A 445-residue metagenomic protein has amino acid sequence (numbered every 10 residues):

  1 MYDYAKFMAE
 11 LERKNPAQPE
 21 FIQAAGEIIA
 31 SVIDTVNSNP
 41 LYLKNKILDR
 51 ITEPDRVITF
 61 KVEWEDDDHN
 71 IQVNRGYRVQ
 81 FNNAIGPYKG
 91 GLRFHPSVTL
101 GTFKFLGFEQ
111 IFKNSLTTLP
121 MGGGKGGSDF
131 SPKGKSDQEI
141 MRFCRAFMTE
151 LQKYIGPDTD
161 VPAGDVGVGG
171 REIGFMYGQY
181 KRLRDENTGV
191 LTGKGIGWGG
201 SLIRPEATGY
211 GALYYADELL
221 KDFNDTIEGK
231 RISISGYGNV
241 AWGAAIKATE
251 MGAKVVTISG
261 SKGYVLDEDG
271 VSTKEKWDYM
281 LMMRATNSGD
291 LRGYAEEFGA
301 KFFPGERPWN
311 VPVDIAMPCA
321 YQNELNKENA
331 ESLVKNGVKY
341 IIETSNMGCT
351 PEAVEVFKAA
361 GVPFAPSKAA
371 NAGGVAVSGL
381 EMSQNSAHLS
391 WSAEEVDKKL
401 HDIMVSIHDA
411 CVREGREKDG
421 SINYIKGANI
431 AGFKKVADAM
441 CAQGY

Functional and structural regions predicted by a protein language model:
M1-L202, D438-Q443: N-terminal ligand-binding/catalytic initiation module
Y2, P16, E20-Q23, E27 (+25 more regions): Conserved active-site and cofactor/substrate-binding residues in soluble primary-metabolism enzymes
Y2-A24, L219-L220, S332-Y445: Adenosine-phosphate binding glycine-rich loop
V32, F103-L106, M176, A212-L220 (+4 more regions): Buried hydrophobic packing segments
V161-A163, E186-L191, I234, T257-G260 (+4 more regions): General beta-strand structural signal in soluble alpha/beta enzymes
T192-G195, G200-P312: Glycine-rich phosphate/diphosphate-binding loop of Rossmann-like nucleotide-binding domains
G263-F364, A369: Rossmann-like adenosine-cofactor binding region
